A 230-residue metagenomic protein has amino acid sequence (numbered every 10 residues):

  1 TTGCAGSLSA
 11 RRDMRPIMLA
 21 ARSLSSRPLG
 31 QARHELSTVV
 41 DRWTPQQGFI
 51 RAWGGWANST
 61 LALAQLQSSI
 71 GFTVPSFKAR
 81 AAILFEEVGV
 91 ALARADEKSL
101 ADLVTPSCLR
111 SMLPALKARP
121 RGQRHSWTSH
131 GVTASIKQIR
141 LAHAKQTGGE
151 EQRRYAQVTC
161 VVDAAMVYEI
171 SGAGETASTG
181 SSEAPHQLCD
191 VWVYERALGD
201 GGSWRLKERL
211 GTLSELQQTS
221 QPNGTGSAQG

Functional and structural regions predicted by a protein language model:
T1-L92, A228-G230: Juxtamembrane and targeting peptides
V90, K98-G224: Structured, amphipathic secondary-structure segments that form assembly/contact surfaces in multi-subunit
